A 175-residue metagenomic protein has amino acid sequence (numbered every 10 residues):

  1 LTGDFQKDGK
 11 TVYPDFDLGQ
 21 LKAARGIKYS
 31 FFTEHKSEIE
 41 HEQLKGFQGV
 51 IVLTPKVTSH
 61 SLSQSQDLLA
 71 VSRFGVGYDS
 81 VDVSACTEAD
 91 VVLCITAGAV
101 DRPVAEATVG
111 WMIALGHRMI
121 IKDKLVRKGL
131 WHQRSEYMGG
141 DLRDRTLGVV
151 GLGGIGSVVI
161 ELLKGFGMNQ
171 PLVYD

Functional and structural regions predicted by a protein language model:
L1-F47: N-terminal glycine-/charge-rich "phosphate-binding" loop or analogous flexible N-terminal tail
D15, E34-H41, P55-S59, S80 (+1 more regions): Structural motif corresponding to alpha-helix initiation and N-cap regions
Q20, Q43, H60-S61, S84-A85 (+2 more regions): Well-formed, non-transmembrane alpha-helical positions, independent of function
K22, L69, T87, I160-K164: Surface-exposed amphipathic alpha-helices with a cationic face
K28-K36, I51-L53, R127-S135: Short gly/ser/thr-rich secondary-structure transition/capping motifs
Y29, L93, Q170-P171: Hydrophobic beta-strand scaffold residues
K45-L125: Phosphate/diphosphate ligand-binding glycine-rich loop within oxidoreductases
E136-D175: Rossmann-like dinucleotide/phosphate-binding beta-alpha-beta segment
